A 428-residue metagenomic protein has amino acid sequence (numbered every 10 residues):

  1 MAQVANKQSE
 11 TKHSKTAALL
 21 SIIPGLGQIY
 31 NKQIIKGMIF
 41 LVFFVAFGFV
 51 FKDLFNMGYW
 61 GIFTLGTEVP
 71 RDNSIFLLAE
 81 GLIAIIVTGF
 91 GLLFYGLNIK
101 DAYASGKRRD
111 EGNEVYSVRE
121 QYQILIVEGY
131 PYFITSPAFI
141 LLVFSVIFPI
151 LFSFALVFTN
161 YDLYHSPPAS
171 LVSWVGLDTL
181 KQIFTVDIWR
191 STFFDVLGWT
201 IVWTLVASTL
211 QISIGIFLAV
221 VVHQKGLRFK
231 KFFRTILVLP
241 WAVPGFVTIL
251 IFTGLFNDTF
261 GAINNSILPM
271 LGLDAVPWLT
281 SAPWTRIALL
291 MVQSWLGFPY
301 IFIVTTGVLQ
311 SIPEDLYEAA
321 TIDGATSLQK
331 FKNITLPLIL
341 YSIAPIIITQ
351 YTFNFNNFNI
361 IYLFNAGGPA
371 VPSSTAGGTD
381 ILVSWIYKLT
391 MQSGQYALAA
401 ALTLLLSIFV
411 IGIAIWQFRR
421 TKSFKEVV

Functional and structural regions predicted by a protein language model:
M1-A17, I35, I39-G129: Transmembrane helix recognition focused on a "late"/terminal membrane span
L20-G25: Hydrophobic, membrane-inserted alpha-helices
Q33-I35, Q395: Residues in the short coil linking paired helices within alpha-helical repeat scaffolds
V45, K52-G61, E68, I99 (+1 more regions): A structural signal for multi-pass alpha-helical bundles of membrane permease subunits that mediate small-molecule
